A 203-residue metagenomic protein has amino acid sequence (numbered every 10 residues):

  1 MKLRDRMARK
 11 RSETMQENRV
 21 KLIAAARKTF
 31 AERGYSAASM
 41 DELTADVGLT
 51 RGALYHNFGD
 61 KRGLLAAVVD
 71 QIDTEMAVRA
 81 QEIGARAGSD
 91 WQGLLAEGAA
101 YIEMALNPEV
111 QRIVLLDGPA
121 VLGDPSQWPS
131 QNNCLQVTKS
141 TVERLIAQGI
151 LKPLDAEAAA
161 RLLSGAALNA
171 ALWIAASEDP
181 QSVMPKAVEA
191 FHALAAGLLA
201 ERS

Functional and structural regions predicted by a protein language model:
M1-R33, A37-L49, R62-A66: Basic, helix-initiating cap at the start of DNA-binding domains
N18, K61, V68, I72 (+5 more regions): Hydrophobic/aromatic residues within well-ordered alpha-helical segments
A31, Y55-G59, A67, Q71: Base-recognition residues in the alpha-helical recognition helix of bacterial helix-turn-helix
G52: Key DNA-contact positions within bacterial/archaeal DNA-binding proteins
A67, Q81-V110, A160-L163: Hydrophobic alpha-helical connector segments
T74-A77, L122-I150, E157-R161, P185 (+1 more regions): Amphipathic alpha-helical packing segments from all-alpha helical-bundle domains
A100-E103, L154-W173, P185-A195: Hydrophobic alpha-helical segments that form the core of small-molecule binding pockets and/or dimer interfaces
M104-P125, K139, A176: Amphipathic alpha-helical segments used for helix-helix packing
